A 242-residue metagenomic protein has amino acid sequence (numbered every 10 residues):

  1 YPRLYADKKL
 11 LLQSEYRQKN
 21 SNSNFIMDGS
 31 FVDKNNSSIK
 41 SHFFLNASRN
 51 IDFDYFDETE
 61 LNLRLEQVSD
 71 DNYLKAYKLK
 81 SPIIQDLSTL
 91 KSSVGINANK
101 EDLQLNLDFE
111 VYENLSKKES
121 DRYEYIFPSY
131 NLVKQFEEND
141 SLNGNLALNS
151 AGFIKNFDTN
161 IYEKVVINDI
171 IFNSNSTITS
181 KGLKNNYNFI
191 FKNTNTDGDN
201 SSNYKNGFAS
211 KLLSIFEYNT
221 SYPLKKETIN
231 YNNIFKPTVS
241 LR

Functional and structural regions predicted by a protein language model:
Y1-R242: Outer-membrane beta-barrel proteins and related beta-barrel translocases across Gram-negative bacteria
